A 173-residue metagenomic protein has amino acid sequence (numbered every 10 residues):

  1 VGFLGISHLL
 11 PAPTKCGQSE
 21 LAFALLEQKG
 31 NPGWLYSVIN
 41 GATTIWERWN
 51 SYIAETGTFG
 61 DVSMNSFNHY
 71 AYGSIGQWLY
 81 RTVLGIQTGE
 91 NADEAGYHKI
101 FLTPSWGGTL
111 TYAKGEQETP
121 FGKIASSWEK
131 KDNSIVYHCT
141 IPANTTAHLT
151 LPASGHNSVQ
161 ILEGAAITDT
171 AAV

Functional and structural regions predicted by a protein language model:
V1-I6: Generic helix N-cap/helix-start motif at coil->alpha-helix transitions
L9-L10: Conserved small-residue packing positions in alpha-helical repeats and bundles
E20-V173: Non-catalytic C-terminal accessory modules of carbohydrate-active enzymes
